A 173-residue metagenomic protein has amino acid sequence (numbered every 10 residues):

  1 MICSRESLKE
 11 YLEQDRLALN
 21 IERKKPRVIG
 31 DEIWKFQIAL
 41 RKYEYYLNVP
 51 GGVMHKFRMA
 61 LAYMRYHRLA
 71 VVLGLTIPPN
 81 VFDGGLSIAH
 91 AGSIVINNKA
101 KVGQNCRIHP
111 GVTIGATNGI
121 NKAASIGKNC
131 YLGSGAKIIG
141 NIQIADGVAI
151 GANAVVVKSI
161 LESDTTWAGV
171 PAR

Functional and structural regions predicted by a protein language model:
M1-L73: Terminal amphipathic alpha-helical/low-complexity segments used for targeting or macromolecular assembly
E22-G30, G92-I94, S134-I138: Generic detector of contiguous secondary-structure segments
K35, A39-K42, K101-H109, G147-I150: Conserved long hydrophobic alpha-helices within structured protein cores
I38, S87-I88, Y131, A149: N-terminal alpha-helical segment
R58-N105, V112-G119, A136: Left-handed beta-helix
P110, T117, K122-R173: Glycine-rich hexapeptide-repeat left-handed beta-helix
